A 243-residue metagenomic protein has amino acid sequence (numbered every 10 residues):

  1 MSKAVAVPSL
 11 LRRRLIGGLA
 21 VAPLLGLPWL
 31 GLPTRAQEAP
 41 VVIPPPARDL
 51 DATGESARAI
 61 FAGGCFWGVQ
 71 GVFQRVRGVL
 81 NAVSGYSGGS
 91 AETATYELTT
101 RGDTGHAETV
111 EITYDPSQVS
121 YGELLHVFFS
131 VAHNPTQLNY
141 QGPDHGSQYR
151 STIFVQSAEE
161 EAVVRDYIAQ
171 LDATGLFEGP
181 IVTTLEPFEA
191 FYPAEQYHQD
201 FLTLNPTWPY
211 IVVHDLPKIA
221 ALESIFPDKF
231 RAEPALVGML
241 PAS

Functional and structural regions predicted by a protein language model:
S2-S243: Flexible coil/turn and secondary-structure edge motifs
